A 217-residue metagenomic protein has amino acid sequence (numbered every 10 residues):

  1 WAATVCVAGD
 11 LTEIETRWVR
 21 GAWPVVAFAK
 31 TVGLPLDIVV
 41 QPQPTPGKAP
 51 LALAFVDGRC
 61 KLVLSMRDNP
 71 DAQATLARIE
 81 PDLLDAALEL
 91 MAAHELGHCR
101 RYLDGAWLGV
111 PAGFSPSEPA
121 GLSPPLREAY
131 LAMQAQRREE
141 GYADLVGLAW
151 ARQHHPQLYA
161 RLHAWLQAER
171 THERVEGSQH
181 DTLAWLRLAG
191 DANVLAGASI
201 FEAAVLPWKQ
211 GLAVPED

Functional and structural regions predicted by a protein language model:
A3-E13, M66-A74: Acidic/histidine-rich, surface-exposed loop or edge segments in extracytoplasmic proteins
D10-T16, T75-A87, E128-R137: Second-shell loop/turn segments in exported
I14-I38: Zn2+-dependent metallopeptidase catalytic core
R20, P24, A87, M91 (+2 more regions): Extracytoplasmic/secreted proteins, especially bacterial periplasmic and envelope-associated proteins
A49-A86, A92, L96-Y102: Active-site scaffold of zinc-dependent metalloenzymes
A93-G113, Y142, W150, H155: Catalytic Zn2+-binding segment of zinc metalloproteases
Y102-E140: Post-HEXXH active-site segment of zinc metalloproteases
A129-Q136, L145-D217: Long, well-structured alpha-helical subdomains associated with metal-dependent extracellular/ecto-lumenal hydrolases
